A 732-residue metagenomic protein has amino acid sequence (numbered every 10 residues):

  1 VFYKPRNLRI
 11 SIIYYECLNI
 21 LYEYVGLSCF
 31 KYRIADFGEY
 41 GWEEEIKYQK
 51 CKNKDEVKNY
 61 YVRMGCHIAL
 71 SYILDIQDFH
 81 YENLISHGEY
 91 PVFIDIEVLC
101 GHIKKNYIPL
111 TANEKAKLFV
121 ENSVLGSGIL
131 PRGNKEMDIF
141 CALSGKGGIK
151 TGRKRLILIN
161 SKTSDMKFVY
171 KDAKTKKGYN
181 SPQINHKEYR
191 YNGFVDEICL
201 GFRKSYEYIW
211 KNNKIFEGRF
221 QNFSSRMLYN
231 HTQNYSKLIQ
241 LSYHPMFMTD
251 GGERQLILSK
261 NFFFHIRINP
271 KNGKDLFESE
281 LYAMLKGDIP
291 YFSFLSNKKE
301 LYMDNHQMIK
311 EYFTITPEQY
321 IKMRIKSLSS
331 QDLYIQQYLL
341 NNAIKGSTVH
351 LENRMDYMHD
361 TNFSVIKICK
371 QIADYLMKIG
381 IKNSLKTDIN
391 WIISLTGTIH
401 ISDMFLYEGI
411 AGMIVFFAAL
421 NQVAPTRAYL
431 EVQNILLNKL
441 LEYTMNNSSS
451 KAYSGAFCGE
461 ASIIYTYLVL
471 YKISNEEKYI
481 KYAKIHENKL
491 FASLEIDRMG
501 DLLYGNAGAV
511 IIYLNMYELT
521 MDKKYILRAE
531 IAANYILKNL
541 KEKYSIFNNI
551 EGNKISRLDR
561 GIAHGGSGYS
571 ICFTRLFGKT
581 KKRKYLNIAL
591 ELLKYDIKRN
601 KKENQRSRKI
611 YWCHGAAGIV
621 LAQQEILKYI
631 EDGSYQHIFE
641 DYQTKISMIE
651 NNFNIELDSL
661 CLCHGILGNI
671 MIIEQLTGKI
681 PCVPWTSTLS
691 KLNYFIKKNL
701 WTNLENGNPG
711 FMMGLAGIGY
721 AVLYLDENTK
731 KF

Functional and structural regions predicted by a protein language model:
V1-E16, H87, P91-V92, L118-F119 (+7 more regions): Regulatory N- and C-terminal appendages and interdomain linkers associated with kinase/kinase-like NTP transferase
V1-I76, H87-V92, E97: Conserved ATP-binding subdomain of kinase catalytic cores across diverse folds
G41, R63, D403-A419, S454-V469 (+5 more regions): Well-ordered alpha-helical segments within folded domains of soluble proteins
E82-L84: Hydrophobic residue at the +6 position relative to the catalytic HRD Asp in the kinase catalytic loop
Y357-K370, L420-N434, L470-K484, Y517-I531 (+4 more regions): Structural helix-adjacent loops and short alpha-helical linkers that scaffold large soluble proteins
I368-D388, A428-S450, K478-R498, R528-F547 (+3 more regions): Long, well-ordered core segments of solenoidal/helical folds
G500-L586: Solenoidal tandem-repeat scaffolds enriched in leucines and small polar residues
L657-G665, E674-F732: CBM-like carbohydrate-recognition segments
